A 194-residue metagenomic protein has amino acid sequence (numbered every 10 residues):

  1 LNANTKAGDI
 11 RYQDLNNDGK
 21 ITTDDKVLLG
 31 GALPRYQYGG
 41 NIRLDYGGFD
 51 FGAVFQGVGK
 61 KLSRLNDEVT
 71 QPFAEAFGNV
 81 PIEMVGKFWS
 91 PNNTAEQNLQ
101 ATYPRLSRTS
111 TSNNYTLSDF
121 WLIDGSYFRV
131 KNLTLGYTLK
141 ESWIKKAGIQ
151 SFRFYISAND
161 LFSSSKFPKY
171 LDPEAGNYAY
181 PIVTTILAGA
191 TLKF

Functional and structural regions predicted by a protein language model:
L1-A32, W89-N98: Conserved small-residue
A3-A7, V58-G148, F152-R153: Extracytoplasmic gating/loop element in the C-terminal half of outer-membrane beta-barrel translocons and assembly
Y36, G47-F49, S126, G148-F152 (+1 more regions): Outer-envelope beta-barrel architecture signal
G39-N41, N132-G136, L187-G189: Membrane-embedded beta-strand positions in outer-membrane beta-barrel channels/transporters
D45, Q56-V58, S157-L161, K193: Outer-membrane beta-barrel pore domains and translocons
G48-F51, S142-W143: Repeated loop/turn-to-beta-strand initiation elements of outer-membrane beta-barrel proteins
A53, F154-I156, A190: Membrane-embedded beta-strand positions of outer-membrane beta-barrel proteins
A76, V80, P91-E96, Y115 (+1 more regions): C-terminal beta-signal and terminal closure region of outer-membrane beta-barrel proteins
